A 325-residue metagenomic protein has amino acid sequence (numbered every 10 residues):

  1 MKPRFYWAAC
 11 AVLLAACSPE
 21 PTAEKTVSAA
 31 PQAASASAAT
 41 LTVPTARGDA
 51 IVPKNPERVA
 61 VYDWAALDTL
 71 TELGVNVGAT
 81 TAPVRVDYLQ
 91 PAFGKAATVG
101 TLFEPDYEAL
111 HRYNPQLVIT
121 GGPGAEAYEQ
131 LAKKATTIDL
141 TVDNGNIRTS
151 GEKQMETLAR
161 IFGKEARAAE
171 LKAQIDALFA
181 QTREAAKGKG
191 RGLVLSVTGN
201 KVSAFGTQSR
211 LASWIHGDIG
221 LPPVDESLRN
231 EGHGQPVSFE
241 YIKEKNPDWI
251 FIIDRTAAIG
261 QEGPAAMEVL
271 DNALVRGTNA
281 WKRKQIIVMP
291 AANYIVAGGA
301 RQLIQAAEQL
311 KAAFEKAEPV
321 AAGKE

Functional and structural regions predicted by a protein language model:
K2-A8, C17-W64, A166-V194, G260-A265 (+2 more regions): Bacterial Sec-exported substrate-binding components of ABC uptake systems
T45-R47, V99-D106, R229-V237: Short helix-initiation/N-cap motifs at beta->coil->alpha
R58, D63-R112: A short, structured surface patch at a secondary-structure boundary
V84-Y88, A204-G234: Alpha-helical, coiled-coil/dimerization segments enriched in small aliphatic residues
N114-T120, I242, N246-F251: Proline-aspartate-enriched helix->loop->beta-strand connector
E126, T141-T157, G190-S213, A257-E262: Extracytoplasmic ligand-binding site segments that recognize negatively charged/polar headgroups
W249-E325: Structured C-terminal subdomain patch of bacterial secreted/periplasmic proteins
